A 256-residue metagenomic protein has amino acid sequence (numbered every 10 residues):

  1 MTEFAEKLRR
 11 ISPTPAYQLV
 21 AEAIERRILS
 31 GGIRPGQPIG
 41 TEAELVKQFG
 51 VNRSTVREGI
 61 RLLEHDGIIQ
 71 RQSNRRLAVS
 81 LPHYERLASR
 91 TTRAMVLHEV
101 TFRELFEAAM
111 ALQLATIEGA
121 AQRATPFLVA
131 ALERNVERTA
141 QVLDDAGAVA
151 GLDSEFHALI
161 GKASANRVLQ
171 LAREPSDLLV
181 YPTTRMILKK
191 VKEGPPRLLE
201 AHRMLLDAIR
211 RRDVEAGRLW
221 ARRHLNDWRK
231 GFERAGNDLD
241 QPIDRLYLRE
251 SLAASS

Functional and structural regions predicted by a protein language model:
M1-E118, Q122, L239, E250-S256: Short linear motifs at protein or domain termini
R27, V142, G161, A208-I209: Hydrophobic side-chain positions on well-ordered alpha-helices, corresponding to helix-helix packing/interface faces
E42, A165-R167, R212-V214: Short loop-to-helix capping motifs
A78, L87-A88, V96, A108-F127 (+5 more regions): Hydrophobic, amphipathic alpha-helical faces that serve as interaction scaffolds
Q122, V142-D145, R210-R211: Alpha-helix C-terminal capping/termination sites
L128-V142: Amphipathic alpha-helical segments enriched in hydrophobic/aromatic residues interleaved with Lys/Arg
V129, V149, G217-R218: Solenoid-repeat scaffolds in large eukaryotic assemblies
V136, A140, H157, D177-S256: C-terminal all-alpha effector/ligand-binding and dimerization domain of prokaryotic HTH-type transcriptional repressors
